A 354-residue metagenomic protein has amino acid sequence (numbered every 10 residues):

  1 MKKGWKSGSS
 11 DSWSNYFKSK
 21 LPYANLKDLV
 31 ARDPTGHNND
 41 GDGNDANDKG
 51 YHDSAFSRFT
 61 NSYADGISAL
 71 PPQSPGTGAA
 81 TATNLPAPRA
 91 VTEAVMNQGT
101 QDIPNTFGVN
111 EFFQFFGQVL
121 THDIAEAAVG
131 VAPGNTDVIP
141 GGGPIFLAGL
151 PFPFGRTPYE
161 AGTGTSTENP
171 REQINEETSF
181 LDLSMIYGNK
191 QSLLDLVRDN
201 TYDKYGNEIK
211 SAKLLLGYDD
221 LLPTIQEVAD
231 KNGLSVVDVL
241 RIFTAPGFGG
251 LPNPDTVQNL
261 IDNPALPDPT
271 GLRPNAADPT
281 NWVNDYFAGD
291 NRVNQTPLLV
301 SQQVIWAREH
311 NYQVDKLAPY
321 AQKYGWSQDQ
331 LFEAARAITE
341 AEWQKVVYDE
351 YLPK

Functional and structural regions predicted by a protein language model:
M1-K316, A334-K354: N-terminal accessory/cap region of cofactor-dependent oxidoreductases and related radical enzymes
Q313-L331: Inter-helical turn/loop segments and adjacent helix faces that build the functional surface of alpha-helical bundle
